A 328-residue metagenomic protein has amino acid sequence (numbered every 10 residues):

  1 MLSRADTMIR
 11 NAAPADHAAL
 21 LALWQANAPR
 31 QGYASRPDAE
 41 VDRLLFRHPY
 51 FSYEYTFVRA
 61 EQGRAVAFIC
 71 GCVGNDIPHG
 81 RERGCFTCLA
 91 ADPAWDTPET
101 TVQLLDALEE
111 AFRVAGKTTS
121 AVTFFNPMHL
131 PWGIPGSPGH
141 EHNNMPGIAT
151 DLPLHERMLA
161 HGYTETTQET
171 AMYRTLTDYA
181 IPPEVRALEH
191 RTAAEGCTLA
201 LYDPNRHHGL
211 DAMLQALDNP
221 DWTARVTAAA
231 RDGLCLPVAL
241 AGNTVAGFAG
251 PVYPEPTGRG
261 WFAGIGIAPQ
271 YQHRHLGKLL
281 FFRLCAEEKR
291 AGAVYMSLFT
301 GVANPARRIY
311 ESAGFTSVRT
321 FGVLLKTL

Functional and structural regions predicted by a protein language model:
L2-L45, T56-V58, E169, E184-D221: Short amphipathic alpha-helix that is part of the acyltransferase structural core
L2-S3, T97-A193, G322-K326: Acyl-donor-binding surface of acyltransferase catalytic domains
Q25-T56, E61, I69-G80, L217-P269: A conserved beta-strand-loop-helix scaffold within acyl/acetyltransferase catalytic domains
A67, T167-T170, G247, R319: A structural microfeature
F86-E99, F124-H129, I265-H273: A short, internal acetyl-CoA/4′-phosphopantetheine-binding micro-motif in the GNAT/acyltransferase core
D96-R113, I267, H273-A286, R290 (+1 more regions): Conserved acetyl-CoA-binding loop-helix of GNAT-fold acetyltransferases
S120-T123, F262, M296-T300: Conserved hydrophobic beta-strand within the GNAT/NAT acetyltransferase core sheet that lines the active-site cleft
M158, Y310-E311, F315: Conserved active-site tyrosine of GNAT-family acetyltransferases
